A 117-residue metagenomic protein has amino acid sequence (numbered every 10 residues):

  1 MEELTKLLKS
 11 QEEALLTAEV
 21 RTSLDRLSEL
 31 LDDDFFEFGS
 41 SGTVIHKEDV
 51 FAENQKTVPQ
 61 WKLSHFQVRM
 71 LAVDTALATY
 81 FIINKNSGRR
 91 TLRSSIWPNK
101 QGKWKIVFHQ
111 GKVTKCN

Functional and structural regions predicted by a protein language model:
E3-R21, D25-E29, D34-N117: A beta-strand edge to alpha-helix "cap/lid" segment located at domain peripheries
